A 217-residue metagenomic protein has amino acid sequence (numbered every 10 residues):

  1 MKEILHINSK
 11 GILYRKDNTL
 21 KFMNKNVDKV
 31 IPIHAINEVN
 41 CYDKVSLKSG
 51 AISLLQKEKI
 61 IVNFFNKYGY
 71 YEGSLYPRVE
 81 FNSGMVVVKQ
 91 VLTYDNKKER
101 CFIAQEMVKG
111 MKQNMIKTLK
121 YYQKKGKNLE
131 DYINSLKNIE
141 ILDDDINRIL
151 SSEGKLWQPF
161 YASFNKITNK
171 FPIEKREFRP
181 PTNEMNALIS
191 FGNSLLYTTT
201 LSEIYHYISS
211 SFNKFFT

Functional and structural regions predicted by a protein language model:
M1-K16, M23-K25, V30, E72-G73 (+1 more regions): Active-site helix-to-loop segments that bind/position phosphate- or nucleotide-bearing substrates and donors across
N26, D43-V45, N66-G69: Short glycine-rich, polar/acidic loop-and-turn segments at beta strand-coil junctions
I33-L47: Extracellular/luminal Protease-associated
V39-Y42, I60-N66: Short hydrophobic alpha-helical runs that function as membrane-insertion/retention elements
K48, G69-S74: Short gly/pro/ser/thr-enriched loop/turn and capping motifs at secondary-structure boundaries
